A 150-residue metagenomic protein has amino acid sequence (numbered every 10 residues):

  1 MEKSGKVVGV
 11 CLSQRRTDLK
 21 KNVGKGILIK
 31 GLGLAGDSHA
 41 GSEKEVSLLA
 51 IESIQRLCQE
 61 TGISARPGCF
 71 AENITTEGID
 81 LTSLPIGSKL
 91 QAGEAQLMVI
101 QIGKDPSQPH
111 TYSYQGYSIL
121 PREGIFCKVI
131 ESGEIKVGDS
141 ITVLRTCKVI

Functional and structural regions predicted by a protein language model:
M1-I150: Metal-cofactor-dependent catalytic cores
